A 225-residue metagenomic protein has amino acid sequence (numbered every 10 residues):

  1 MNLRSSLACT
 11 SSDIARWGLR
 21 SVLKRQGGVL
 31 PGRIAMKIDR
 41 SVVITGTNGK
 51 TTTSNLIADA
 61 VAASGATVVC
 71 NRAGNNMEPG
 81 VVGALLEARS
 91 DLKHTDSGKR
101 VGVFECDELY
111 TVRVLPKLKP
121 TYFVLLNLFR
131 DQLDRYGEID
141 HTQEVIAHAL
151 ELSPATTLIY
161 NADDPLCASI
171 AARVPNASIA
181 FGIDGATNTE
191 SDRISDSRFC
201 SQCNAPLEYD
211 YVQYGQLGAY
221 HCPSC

Functional and structural regions predicted by a protein language model:
L3-G182, T189-Q202: Phosphate-binding loop of NTP-binding sites
D184-C225: Cys/His-rich short segments
